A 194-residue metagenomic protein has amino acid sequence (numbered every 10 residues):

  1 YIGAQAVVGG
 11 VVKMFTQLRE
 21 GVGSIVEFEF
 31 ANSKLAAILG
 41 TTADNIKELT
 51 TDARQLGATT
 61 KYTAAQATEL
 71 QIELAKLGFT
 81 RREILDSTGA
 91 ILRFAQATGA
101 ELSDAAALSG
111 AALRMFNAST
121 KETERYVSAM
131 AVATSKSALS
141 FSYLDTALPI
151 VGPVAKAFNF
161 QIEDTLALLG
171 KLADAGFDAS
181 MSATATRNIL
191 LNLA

Functional and structural regions predicted by a protein language model:
Y1-S128, V132-D145, A155-E163, A175-A183 (+1 more regions): A short, structural motif
L148: Short, histidine-centered active-site or binding-site loop motifs used for metal coordination, general acid-base
D164-L168: Extended, hydrophobic alpha-helical segments in both membrane/secreted and soluble proteins
